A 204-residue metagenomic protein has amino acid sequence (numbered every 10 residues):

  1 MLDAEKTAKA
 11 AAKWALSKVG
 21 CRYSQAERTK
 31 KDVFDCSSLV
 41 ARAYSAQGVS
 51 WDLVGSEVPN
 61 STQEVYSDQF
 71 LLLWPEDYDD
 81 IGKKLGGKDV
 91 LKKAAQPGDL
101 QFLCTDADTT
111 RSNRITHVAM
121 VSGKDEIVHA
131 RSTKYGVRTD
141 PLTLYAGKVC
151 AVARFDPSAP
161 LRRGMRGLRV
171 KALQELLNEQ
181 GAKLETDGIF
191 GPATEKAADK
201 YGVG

Functional and structural regions predicted by a protein language model:
M1-R22, K93, T133, D140-L168: Intrinsically disordered, low-complexity, Pro/Ser/Thr/Asn/Gly/Ala-rich spacer/linker segments adjacent to signal
L2-E5, K9, V49-T143: ...with weaker cross-activation on analogous glycine-rich loops/strands in unrelated enzymes
A8-A12, L16, S37-A41, A95 (+2 more regions): Extracytoplasmic/secreted envelope proteins and their assembly/folding machinery, especially bacterial periplasmic
A10-V33, W51, A172: Active-site nucleophile-His-acid catalytic modules used for acyl/amide transfer and hydrolysis across diverse enzymes
L16-S24, A41-V49, D106, R154 (+2 more regions): Sec-exported extracytoplasmic/periplasmic mature domains
T29-Q47, R169-V170: Active-site nucleophilic cysteine motif
D35, H117, A193: Amphipathic alpha-helical recognition patches that constitute DNA-binding helices
D52-E57, P160-G204: Short acidic, glycine/serine/threonine-rich helix-capping segments at coil-helix boundaries
